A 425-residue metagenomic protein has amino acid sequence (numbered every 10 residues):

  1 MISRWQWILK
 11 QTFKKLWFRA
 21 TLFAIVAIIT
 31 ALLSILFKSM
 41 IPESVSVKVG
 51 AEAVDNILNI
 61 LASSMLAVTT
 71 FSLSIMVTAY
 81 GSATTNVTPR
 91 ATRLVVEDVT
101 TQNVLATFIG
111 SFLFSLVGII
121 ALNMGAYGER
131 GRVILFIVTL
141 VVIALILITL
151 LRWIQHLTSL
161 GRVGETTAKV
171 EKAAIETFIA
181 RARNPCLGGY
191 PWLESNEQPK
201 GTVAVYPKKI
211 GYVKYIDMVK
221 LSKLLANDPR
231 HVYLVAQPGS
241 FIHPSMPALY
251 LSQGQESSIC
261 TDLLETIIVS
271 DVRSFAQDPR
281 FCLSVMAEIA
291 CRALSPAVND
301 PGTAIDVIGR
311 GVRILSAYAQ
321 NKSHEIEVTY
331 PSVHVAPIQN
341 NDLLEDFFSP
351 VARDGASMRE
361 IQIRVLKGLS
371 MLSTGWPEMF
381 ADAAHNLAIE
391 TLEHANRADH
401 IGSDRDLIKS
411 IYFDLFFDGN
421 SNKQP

Functional and structural regions predicted by a protein language model:
R4-W5, L9-K10, S34, E43-V47 (+2 more regions): N-terminal intrinsically disordered, cationic/polar leader segments that include organellar targeting peptides
W5-T21, V49-S63, T88-T107, G128-T139 (+1 more regions): Membrane-interface segments at loop-to-transmembrane junctions
K15-A24, G189-L193: Active-site bordering "gate/hinge" segments that shape substrate access to catalytic or cofactor-binding pockets
F23-P42, E52-M124, L147-I154, A290: Transmembrane alpha-helix detector for multi-pass membrane proteins
Q102-L105, V142-T149, I179, A319-Q320: Juxtamembrane membrane-interface segments at transmembrane alpha-helix termini
E129-G131, R152-Y233, Q237-P238, M246-Q253 (+1 more regions): Short basic (Lys/Arg) and small-residue
R132-I134, V138-R152: Generic detector of multi-pass transmembrane helix bundles and their immediately adjacent loops in polytopic membrane
